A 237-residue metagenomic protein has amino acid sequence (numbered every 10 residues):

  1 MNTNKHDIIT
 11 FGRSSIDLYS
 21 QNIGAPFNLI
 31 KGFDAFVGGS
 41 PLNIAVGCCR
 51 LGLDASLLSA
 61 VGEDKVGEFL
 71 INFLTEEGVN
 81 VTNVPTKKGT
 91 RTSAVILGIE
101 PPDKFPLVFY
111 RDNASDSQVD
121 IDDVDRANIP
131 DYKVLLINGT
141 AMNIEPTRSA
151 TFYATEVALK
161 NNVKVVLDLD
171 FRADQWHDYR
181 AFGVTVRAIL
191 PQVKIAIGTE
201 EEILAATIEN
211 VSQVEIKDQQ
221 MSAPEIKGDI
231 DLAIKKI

Functional and structural regions predicted by a protein language model:
M1-P26: Positively charged, low-complexity intrinsically disordered leader regions
I16-S20, G39-V46: N-terminal glycine-rich anion-binding loops that anchor highly charged ligand groups
N28-G38, I234: Short pre-catalytic strand/loop immediately N-terminal to key active-site residues, enriched for Gly-Thr
N43-D54, I99: Alpha-helix C-terminal capping segments
D54-G139: Conserved N-terminal subdomain of the carbohydrate kinase-like
A55, V81, V165-L167, I197: Hydrophobic beta-strand scaffold residues
V157-K164: A short helix->loop->beta-strand "cap" motif at the edges of active sites that frequently abuts
Q175-I237: Conserved phosphate/ATP/ADP-binding segment of small-molecule kinases
